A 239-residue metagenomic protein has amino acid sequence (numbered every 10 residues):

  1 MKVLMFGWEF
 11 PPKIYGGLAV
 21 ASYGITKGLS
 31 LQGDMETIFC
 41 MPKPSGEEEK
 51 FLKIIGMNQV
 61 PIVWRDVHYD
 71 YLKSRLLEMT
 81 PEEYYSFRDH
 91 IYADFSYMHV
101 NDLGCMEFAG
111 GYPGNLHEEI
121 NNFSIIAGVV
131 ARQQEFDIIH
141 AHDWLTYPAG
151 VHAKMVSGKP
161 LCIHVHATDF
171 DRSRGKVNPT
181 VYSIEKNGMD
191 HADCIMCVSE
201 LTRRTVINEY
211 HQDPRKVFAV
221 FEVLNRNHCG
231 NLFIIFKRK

Functional and structural regions predicted by a protein language model:
M1, C229-K239: Nucleotide-sugar donor-binding and catalytic loop/hinge architecture of NDP-sugar-dependent glycosyltransferases
V3, I138-H140, Y147, V151-R172: Active-site proximal beta-strand in glycosyltransferases
E9-A21, E47-K50: A short, glycine/small-residue-rich beta-strand->loop->alpha-helix junction that serves as a flexible
L18-S30: Short amphipathic alpha-helix
A21, P42, H142-D143, C197-S199 (+1 more regions): Replace "coordinates the UDP/GDP/TDP-sugar" with "coordinates nucleotide-activated sugar donors
Q32-A131: A conserved catalytic-core segment of Leloir-type glycosyltransferases
E119-I126, P160-C162, F170-N187, R226: Nucleotide-sugar donor phosphate/pyrophosphate-binding loop at the beta->alpha transition of glycosyltransferases
N178, I184-N231: Donor nucleotide-sugar binding/catalytic pocket of nucleotide-sugar-dependent glycosyltransferases
